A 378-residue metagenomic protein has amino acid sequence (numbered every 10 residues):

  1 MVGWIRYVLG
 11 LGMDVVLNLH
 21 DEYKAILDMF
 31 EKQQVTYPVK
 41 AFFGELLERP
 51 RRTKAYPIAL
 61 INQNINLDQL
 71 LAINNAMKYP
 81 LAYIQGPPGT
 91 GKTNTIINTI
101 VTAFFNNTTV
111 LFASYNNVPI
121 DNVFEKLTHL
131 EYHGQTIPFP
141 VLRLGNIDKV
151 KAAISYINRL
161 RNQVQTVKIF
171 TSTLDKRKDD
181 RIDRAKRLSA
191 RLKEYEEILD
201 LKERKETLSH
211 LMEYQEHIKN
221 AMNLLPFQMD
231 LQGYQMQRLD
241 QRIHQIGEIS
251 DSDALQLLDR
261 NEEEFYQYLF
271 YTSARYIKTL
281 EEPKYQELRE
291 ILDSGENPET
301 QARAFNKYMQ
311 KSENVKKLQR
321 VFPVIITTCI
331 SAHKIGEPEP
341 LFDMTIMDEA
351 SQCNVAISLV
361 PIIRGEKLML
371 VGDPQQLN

Functional and structural regions predicted by a protein language model:
M1-N75, V150-K176, L288-F305: Pre-P-loop entry segment of helicase/translocase ATPase cores
E48-R49, Y79-P80, G89, N117 (+5 more regions): Short, glycine-/Ser/Thr-/acidic-enriched flexible segments
N64, I73-L81, T102-N106: Phosphate-binding P-loop
L67, K78-T99: Walker A/P-loop
Q69, N116, D373: Short, conserved phosphate/pyrophosphate- and ester-handling motifs at nucleotide-, phospho-/glycolipid
Y83-Q85, F104, T109-A113, L368-G372: Short hydrophobic alpha-helical runs that function as membrane-insertion/retention elements
T99, N106-L111, Y115-D343, N354-I357: Alpha-helical nucleic-acid-binding subdomain of P-loop helicases immediately C-terminal to the Walker A/P-loop
I330-M347, S351-N378: Conserved helicase motor core of SF1/SF2 NTP-dependent helicases
